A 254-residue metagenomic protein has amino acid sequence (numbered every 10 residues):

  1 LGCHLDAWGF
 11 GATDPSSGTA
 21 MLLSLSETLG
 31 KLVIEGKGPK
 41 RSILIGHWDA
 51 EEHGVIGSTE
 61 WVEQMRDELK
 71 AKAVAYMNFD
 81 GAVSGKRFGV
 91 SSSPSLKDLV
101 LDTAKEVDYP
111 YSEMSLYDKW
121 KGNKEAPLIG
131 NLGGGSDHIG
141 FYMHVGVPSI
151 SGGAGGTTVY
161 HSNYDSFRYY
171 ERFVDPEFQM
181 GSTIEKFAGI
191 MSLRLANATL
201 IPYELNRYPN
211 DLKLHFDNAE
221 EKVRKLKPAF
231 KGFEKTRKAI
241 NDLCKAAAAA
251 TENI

Functional and structural regions predicted by a protein language model:
L1-V55, E60, A188-M191: Alpha-helical metal-binding/catalytic segments enriched in His/Glu/Asp
W8-G18, G89, G130, F173-G181: Alpha-helix N-cap/helix-initiation motif
G18, T28, T103-A104, E220-E221: Short, charged/polar low-complexity linear motifs in solvent-exposed/disordered segments
E35-L44, N78-F79, L200-N218: Acidic/histidine-enriched alpha-helical segments
W48-S166, E171, E177, N197 (+3 more regions): Metal-dependent peptidase/peptidase-like ectodomains
M180-F187, L193: A conserved active-site cap/scaffold subdomain adjacent to cofactor or substrate pockets
S192-L200: Short, hydrophobic alpha-helical segments
